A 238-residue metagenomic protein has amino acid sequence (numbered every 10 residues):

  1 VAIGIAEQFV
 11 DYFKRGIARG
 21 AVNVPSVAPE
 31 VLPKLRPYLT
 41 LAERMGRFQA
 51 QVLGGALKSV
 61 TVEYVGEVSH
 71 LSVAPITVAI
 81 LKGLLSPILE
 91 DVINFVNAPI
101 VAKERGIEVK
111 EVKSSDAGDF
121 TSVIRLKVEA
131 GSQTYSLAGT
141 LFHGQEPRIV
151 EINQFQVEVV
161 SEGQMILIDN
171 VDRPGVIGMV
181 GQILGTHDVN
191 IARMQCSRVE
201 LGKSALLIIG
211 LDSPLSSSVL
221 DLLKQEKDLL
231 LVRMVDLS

Functional and structural regions predicted by a protein language model:
V1-P37: Contiguous mid-protein beta-loop-alpha structural module that forms a pocket-lining wall or clamp of enzyme active
V24-A28, L32-S238: A conserved regulatory-domain signal marking ACT and ACT-like small-molecule sensing domains and adjacent regulatory
